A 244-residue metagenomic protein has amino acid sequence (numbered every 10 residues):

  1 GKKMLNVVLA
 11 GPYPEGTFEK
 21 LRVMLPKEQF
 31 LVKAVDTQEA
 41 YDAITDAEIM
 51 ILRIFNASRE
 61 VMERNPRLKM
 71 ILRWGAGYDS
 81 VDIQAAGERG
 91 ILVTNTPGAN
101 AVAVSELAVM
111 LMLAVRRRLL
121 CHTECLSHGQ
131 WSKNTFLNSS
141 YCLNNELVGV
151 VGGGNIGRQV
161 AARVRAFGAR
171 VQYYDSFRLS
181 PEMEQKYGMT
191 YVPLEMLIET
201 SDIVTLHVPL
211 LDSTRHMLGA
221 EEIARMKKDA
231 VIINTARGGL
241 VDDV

Functional and structural regions predicted by a protein language model:
G1-I49: N-terminal glycine-/charge-rich "phosphate-binding" loop or analogous flexible N-terminal tail
A10, R53, W74, H207-P209 (+1 more regions): Short, well-ordered coil/turn residues at beta-beta hairpins and beta-strand->alpha-helix junctions within
S58-M62, R178-V244: Rossmann-like adenosine-cofactor binding region
W74-G75, I91-V102, L194-E195, A236: Short beta->alpha connector loops at strand-helix junctions that form conserved, small/polar/Pro-enriched
S80-R89, R237-V244: Rossmann-fold NAD(P)-binding glycine/threonine-rich loop
R89, P97-L147, Q159-A162, Y173 (+1 more regions): Phosphate-binding beta-alpha-beta segment of Rossmann-like dinucleotide-binding domains, i.e., the NAD(P)
G153-G154: Glycine-rich Rossmann-fold phosphate-binding loop(s) that bind the pyrophosphate of adenine dinucleotide cofactors
